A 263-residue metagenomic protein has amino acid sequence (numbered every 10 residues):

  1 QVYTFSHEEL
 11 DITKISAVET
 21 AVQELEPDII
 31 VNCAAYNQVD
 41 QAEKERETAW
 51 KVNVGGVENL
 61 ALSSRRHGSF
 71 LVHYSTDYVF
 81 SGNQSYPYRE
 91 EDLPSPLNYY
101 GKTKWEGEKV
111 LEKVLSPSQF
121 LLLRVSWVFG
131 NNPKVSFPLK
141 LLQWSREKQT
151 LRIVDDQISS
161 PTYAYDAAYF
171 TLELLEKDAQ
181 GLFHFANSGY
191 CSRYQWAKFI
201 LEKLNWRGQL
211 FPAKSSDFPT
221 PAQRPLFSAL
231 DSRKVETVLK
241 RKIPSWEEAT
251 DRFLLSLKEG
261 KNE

Functional and structural regions predicted by a protein language model:
Q1-T20: Adenosine-cofactor binding site in Rossmann-like domains, unifying the SAM/SAH pocket of S-adenosylmethionine-dependent
I15-V52, R65: NAD(P)H-binding glycine-rich loop region in Rossmannoid oxidoreductase-like domains and their noncatalytic homologs
Y36-V39, K44, D77-N98: Active-site "gating" loop of Rossmann-like NAD(P)-dependent oxidoreductase/epimerase domains
K44-V72, E108: NAD(P)-cofactor binding segment of oxidoreductase domains
K109-S159, Y165-D166, L172: NAD(P)-dependent short-chain dehydrogenase/reductase
N131-P133, Q157-D166, F185-K203, R252: Substrate-binding strand-loop-helix patch in Rossmann-like NAD(P)-dependent oxidoreductase/epimerase domains
F170, K177-P221, L226-F227: Mid/C-terminal beta-alpha module of Rossmann-like enzyme folds, strongest in SDR-family dehydrogenases/epimerases
S192-K198, K214-F253, L257-K261: Conserved C-terminal active-site "lid" loop/helix of NAD(P)H-dependent oxidoreductases that clamps the redox cofactor
